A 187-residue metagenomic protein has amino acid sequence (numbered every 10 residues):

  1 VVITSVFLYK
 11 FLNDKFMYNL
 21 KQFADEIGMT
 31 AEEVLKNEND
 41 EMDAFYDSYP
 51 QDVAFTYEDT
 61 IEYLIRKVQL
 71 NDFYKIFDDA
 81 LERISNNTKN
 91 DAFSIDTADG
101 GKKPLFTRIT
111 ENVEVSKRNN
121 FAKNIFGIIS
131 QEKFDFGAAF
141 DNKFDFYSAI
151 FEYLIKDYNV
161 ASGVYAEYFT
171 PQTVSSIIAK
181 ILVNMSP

Functional and structural regions predicted by a protein language model:
V1-S186: Non-catalytic, mostly N-terminal accessory regions of nucleic-acid modification and defense proteins
